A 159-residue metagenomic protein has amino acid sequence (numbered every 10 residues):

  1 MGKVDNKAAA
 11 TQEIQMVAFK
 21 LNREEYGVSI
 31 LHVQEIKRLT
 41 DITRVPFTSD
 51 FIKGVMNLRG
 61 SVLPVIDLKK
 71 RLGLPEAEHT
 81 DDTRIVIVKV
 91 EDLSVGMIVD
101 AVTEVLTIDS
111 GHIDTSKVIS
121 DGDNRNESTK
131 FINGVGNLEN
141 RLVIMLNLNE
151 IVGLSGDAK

Functional and structural regions predicted by a protein language model:
M1-K159: An acidic, low-aromatic, low-complexity terminal/linker signal
